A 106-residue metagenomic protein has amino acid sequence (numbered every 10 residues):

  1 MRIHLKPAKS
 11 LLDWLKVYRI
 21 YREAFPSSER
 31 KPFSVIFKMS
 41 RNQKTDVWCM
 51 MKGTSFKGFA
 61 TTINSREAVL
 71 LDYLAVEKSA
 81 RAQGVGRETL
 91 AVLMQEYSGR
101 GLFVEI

Functional and structural regions predicted by a protein language model:
M1-I3, T45, G99-R100: A structural micro-motif
M1-P32: Short amphipathic alpha-helix that is part of the acyltransferase structural core
H4, L70, F103: Short hydrophobic-acidic sequence motifs that mark active-site Asp/Glu residues
R22-G53: Active-site rim helix/loop that mediates acceptor-substrate recognition in acyltransferases
C49, T54-N64, A68-A75: Conserved beta-strand in the GNAT
V76, A82-Q95: Conserved acetyl-CoA-binding loop-helix of GNAT-fold acetyltransferases
E96-I106: Conserved GNAT acetyl-CoA-binding A-motif
